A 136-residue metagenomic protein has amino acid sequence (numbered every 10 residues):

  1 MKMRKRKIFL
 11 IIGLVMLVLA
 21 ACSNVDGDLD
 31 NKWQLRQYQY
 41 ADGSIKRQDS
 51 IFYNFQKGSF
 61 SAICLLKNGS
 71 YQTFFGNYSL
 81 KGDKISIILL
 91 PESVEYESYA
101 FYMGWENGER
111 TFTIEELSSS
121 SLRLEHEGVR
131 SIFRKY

Functional and structural regions predicted by a protein language model:
M1-C22: Sec-dependent bacterial lipoprotein signal peptides
C22-N77, K81-Y136: Lipid interaction determinants
